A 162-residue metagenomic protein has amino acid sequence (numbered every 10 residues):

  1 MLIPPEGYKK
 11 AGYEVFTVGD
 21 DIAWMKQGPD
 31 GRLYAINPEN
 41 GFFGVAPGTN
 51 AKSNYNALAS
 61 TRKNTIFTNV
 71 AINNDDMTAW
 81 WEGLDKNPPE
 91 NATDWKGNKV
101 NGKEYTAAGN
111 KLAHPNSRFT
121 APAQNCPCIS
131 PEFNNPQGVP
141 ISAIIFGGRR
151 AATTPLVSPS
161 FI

Functional and structural regions predicted by a protein language model:
M1-D75: Catalytic or ion-translocation cores adjacent to nucleophile or general acid/base/metal-coordination motifs in diverse
P47-N50, Y55-A57, T61-I162: Conserved NTP phosphate-binding and transfer environment spanning the P-loop NTPase/kinase superfamily
